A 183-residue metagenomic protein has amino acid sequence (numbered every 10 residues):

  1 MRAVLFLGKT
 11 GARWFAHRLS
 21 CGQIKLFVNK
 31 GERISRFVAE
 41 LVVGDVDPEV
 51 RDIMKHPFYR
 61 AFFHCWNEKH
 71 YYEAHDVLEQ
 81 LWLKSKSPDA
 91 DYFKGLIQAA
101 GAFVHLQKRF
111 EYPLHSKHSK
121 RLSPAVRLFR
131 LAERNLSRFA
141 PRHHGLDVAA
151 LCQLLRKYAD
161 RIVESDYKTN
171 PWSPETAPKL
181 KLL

Functional and structural regions predicted by a protein language model:
L19, I24-K86, E133-L183: N-terminal alpha-helical interaction modules that lie
F63, G101-F103: Residue-level recognition of tetratricopeptide repeat
Y71-Y72, E111, L122: TPR-repeat structural position
S116-A140: TPR/TPR-like (Sel1-like) alpha-helical repeat modules
